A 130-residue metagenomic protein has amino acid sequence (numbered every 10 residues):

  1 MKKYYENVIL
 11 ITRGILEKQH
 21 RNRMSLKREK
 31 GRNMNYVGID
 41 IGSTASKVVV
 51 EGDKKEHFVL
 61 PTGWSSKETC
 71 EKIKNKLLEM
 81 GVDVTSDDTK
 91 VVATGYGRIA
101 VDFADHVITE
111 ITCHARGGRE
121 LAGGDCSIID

Functional and structural regions predicted by a protein language model:
Y5-N7: Acidic/polar hotspots within intrinsically disordered regions
I11-N33: Short, Lys/Arg-enriched N-terminal segments with co-localized hydrophobic residues within the first ~10-30 amino acids
M34, T44-S46, D87-D88, A122-C126: Short coil/turn connectors at secondary-structure junctions
Y36-D40, K90-V92, C126-D130: Short glycine-aspartate micro-motif
Y36-K72: Short glycine-rich, Thr/Ser-proximal phosphate-binding strand/loop in the N-terminal lobe of ATP-dependent enzymes
G52, R119-G123: Alpha-helix C-terminal capping segments
V59-T62, G81-T112, E120-L121: Short beta-strand-loop/turn "lid" adjacent to the catalytic site in phosphate-handling enzymes
K72-D83: A short, N-terminal amphipathic alpha-helix
